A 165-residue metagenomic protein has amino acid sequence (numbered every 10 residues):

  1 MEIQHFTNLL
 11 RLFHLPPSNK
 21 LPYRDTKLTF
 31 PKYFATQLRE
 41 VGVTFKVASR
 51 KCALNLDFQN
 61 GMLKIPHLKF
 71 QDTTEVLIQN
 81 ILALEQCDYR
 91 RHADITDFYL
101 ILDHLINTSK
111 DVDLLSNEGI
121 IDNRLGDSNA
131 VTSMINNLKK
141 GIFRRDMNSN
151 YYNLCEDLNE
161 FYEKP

Functional and structural regions predicted by a protein language model:
M1-P165: Non-transmembrane
